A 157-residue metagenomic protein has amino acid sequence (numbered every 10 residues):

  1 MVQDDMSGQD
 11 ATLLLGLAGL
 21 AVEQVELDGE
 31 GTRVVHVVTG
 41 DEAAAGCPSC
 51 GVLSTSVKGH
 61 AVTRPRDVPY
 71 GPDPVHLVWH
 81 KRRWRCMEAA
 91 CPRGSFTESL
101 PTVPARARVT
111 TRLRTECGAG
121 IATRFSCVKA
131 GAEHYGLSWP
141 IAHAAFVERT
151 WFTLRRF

Functional and structural regions predicted by a protein language model:
M1-R93: Short, conserved DNA-binding cores of transcription-related domains
G51, T55, V62-F157: Short, positively charged, Gly/Tyr-enriched micro-motifs that form contact patches at catalytic or ligand/partner
